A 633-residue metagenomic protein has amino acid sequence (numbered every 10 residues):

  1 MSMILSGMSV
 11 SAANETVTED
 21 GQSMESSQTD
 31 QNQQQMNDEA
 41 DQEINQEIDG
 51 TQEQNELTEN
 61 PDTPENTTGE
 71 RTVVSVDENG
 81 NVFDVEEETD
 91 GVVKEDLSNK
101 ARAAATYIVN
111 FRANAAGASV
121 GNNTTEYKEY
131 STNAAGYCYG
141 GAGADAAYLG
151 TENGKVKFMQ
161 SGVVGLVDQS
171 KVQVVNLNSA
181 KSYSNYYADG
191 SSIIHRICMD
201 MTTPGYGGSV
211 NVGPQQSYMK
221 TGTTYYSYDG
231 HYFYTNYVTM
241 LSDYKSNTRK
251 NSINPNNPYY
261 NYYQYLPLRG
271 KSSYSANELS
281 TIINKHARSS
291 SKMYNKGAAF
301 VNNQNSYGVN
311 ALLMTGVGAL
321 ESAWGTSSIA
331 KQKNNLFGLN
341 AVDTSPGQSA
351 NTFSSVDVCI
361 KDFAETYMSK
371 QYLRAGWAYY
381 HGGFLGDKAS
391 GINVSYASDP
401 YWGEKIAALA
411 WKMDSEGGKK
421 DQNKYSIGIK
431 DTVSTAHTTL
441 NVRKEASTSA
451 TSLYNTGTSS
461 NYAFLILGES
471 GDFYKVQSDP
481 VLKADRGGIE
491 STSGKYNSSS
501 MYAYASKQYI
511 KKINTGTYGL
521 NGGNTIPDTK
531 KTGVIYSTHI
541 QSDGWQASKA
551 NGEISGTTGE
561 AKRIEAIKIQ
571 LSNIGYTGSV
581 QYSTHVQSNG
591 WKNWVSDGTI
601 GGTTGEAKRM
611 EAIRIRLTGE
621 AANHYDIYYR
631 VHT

Functional and structural regions predicted by a protein language model:
I4-V17, G21-D30, N37-L313, W324-N441 (+6 more regions): Catalytic cores of secreted/periplasmic lytic hydrolases that degrade extracellular macromolecules
E126-Y130, V442-E445, D479, H539 (+2 more regions): Predominantly extracellular/luminal cell-surface or secreted proteins
A135-G136, K444-T458, Q546-T557, D597-G598: Short, polar loop/linker segments at the starts of domains and inter-domain junctions
G316: C-type cytochrome heme c attachment motif
E321: Pyridoxal 5′-phosphate
D479-V481, T618: Solvent-exposed coil/turn segments that connect beta secondary-structure elements in extracytoplasmic/periplasmic
D528-T633: Lectin-type carbohydrate-recognition ectodomains
